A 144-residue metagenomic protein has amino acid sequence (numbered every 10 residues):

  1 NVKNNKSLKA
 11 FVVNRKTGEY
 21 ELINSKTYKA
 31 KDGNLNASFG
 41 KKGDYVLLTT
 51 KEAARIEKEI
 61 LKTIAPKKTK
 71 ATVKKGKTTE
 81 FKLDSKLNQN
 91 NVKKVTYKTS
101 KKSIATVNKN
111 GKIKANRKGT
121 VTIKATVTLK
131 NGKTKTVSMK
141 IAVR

Functional and structural regions predicted by a protein language model:
V2-I60: Proteolytic cleavage junctions
R55-R144: Extracytoplasmic soluble-region selector
